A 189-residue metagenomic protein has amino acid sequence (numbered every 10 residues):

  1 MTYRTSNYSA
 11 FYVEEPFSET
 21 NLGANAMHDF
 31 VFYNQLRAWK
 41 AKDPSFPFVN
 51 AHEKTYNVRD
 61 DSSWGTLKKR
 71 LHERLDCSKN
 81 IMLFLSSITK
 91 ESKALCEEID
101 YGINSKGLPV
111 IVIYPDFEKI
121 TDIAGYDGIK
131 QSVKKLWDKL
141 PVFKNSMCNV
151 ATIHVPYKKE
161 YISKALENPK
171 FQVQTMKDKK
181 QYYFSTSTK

Functional and structural regions predicted by a protein language model:
M1-C77, D178-K189: Conserved N-terminal substructure of TIR/SEFIR domains
M1-L22, T121-K189: C-terminal interaction surface of TIR/SEFIR-family domains
A26-H28, C96-I99, G125-G128: Short, glycine/charged-enriched secondary-structure capping and boundary segments
F32-N34, L67-K68, Y101-N104, K130-S132: Short, low-complexity, polar/charged sequence segments that are solvent-exposed and flexible
L36-K40, E73-L75, K106-V110, K135-D138: Glycine-rich loops and low-complexity Gly/Arg-rich segments that provide flexible linkers or classic glycine-based
D43-P47, I111-F117, P141-S146: Short C-terminal domain-edge/linker segments immediately following a structured domain
V49-A51, I113, I153-P156: Conserved beta-strand termini and adjacent loop/short-helix elements that scaffold enzyme active sites in alpha/beta
R74-I103, L108-K119: Conserved beta-strand-loop-alpha-helix hinge of the TIR/SEFIR fold
